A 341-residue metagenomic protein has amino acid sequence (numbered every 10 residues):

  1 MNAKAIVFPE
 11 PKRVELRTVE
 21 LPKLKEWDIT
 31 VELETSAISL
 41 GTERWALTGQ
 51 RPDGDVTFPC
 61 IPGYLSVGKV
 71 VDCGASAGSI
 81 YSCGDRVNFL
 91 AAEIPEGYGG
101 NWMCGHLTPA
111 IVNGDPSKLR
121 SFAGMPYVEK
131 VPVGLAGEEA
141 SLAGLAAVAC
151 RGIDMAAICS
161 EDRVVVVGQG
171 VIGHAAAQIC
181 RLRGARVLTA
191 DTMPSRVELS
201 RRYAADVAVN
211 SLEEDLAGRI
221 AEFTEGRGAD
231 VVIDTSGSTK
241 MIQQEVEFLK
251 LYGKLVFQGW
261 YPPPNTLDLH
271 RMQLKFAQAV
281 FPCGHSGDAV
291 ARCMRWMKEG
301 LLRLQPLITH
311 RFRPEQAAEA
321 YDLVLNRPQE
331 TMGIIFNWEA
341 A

Functional and structural regions predicted by a protein language model:
M1-P62, A123, A208-N210, N337-A341: Short N-terminal strand-loop motif that marks the start of NAD(P)H/FAD-dependent oxidoreductase cofactor-binding domains
P22-I38, G49-E96, W102-C104: Glycine-rich beta-strand-centered segment in the early N-terminal region that forms part of a ligand/cofactor-binding
A91-V167: NAD(P)H dinucleotide-binding glycine-rich loop of Rossmann-like/cofactor-binding domains, especially the beta1-alpha1
V133-E213, G218, I233: Mid-domain Rossmann-like dinucleotide-binding core that forms the NAD(H)/NADP(H) cofactor-binding site
G226, P263, L302-L307, E319-A341: C-terminal capping/lid region of NAD(P)-dependent oxidoreductase domains
T239-E299, W338-A341: Glycine-rich phosphate-binding loop and adjacent beta-alpha segment of Rossmann(oid) nucleotide-cofactor-binding
F281-C283, R295-E319: Glycine- and charged-residue-rich phosphate/anionic-cofactor binding loop of Rossmann-like
